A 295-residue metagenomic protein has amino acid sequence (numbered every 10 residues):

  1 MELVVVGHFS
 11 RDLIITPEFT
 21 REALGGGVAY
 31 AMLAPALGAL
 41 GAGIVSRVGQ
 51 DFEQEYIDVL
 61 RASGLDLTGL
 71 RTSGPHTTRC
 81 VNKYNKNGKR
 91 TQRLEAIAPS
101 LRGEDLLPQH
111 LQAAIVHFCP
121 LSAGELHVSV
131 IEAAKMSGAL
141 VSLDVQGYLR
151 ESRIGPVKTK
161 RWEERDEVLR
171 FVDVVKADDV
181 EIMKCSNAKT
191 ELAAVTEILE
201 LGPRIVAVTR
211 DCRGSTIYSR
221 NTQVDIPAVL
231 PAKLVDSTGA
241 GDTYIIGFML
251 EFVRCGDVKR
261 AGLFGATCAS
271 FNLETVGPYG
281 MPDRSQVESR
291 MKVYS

Functional and structural regions predicted by a protein language model:
M1-I15: Positively charged, low-complexity intrinsically disordered leader regions
V4, V141-S142, A207: Structural detector of well-ordered beta-strand residues that form the stable sheet scaffold of enzyme domains
R11-E22, L37-C119, G124, S129-L140 (+1 more regions): Conserved N-terminal subdomain of the carbohydrate kinase-like
E18-A23, G155-K158, A232: Short glycine-enriched, charge-decorated loop/helix-capping segments at active-site entrances that position
R21-L33: Short catalytic helix/loop segments, enriched in acidic residues and glycine and frequently bearing histidine
M32-G41, L250-R254: Alpha-helix C-terminal capping segments
I115, C119-T196, G214: Conserved beta-alpha-beta core of the PfkB/ribokinase-like small-molecule kinase fold
K158-W162, D166, E191-S295: Conserved phosphate-binding/catalytic region of the ribokinase-like
